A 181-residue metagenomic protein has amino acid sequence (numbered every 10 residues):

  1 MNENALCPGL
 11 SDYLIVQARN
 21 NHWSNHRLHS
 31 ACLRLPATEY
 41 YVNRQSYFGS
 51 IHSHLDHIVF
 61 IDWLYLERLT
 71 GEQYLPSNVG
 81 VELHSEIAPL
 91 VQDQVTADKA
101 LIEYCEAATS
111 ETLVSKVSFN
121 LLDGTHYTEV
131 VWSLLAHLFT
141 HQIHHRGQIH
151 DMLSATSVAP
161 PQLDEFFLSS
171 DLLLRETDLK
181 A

Functional and structural regions predicted by a protein language model:
N2-D12: Extreme N-terminus of proteins, especially the signal/transit-peptide cleavage junction and the first residues
L10, L14-Q17, L90: Residue-level preference for long, well-ordered alpha-helices that form the structural scaffold of enzyme catalytic
L10, P36, E86-I87, T109-E111 (+1 more regions): General structural signal for secondary-structure boundaries
I15-G80, L122-A181: Short, contiguous alpha-helical
E72-L113: Helix-adjacent hinge/juxtasegments
S110-L122: Carboxylate-rich helix-loop segments that flank metal/cofactor sites and access channels in metalloenzymes
